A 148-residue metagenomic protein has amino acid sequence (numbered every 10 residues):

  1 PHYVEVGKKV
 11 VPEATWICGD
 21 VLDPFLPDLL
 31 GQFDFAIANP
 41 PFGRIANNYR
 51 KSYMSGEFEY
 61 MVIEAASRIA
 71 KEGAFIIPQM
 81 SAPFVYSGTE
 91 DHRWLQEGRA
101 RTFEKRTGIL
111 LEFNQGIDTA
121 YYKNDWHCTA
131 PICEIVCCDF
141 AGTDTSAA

Functional and structural regions predicted by a protein language model:
P1-A148: Class I S-adenosyl-L-methionine-dependent methyltransferase catalytic core
